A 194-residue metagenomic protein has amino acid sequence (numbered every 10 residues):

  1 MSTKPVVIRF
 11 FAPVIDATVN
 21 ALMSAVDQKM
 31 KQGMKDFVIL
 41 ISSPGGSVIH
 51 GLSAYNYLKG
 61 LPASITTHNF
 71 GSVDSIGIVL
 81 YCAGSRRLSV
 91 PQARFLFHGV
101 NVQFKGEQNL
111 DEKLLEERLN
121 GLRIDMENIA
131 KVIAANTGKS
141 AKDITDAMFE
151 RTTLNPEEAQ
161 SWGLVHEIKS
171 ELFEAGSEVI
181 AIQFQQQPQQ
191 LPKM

Functional and structural regions predicted by a protein language model:
M1-I76, C82-M194: N-terminal organellar transit peptides
